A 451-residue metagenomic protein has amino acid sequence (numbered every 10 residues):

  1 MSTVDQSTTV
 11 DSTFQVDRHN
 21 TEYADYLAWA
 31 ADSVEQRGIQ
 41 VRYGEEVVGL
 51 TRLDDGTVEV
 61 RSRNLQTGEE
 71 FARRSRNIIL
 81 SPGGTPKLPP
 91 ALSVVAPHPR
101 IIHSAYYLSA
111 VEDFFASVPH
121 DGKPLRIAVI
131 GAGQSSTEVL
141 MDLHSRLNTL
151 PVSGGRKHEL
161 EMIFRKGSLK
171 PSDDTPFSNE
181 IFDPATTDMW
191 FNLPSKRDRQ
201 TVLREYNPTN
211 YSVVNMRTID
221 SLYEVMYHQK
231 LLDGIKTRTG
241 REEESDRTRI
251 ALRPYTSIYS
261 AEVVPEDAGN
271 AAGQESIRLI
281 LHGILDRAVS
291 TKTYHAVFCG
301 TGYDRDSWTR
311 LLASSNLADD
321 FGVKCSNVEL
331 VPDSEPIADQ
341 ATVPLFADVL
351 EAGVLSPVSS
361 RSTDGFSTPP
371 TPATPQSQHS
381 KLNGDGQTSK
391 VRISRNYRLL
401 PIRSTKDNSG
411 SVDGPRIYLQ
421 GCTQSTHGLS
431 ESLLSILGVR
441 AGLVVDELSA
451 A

Functional and structural regions predicted by a protein language model:
M1-T9: Flavin (FAD/FMN) cofactor-binding and adjacent substrate-gating region of FAD-dependent oxidoreductase domains
V10-Q134, E138-A451: Flavin (primarily FAD) cofactor-binding/catalytic cores of flavoenzymes
